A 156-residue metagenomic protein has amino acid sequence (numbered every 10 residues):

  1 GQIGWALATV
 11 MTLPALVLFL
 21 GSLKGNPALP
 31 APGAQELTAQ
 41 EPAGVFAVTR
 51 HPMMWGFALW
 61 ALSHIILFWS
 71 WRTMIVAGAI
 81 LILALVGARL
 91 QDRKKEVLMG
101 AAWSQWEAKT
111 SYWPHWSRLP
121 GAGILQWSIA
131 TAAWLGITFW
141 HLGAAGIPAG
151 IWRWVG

Functional and structural regions predicted by a protein language model:
G1-E41: Portal/gating segments that form or line small-molecule/metal binding sites
Q2-L13, V48, W71-M74, S128: Alpha-helical transmembrane segments of integral membrane proteins
L18-G21, V45, L59, A79: Short, contiguous, well-ordered secondary-structure segments
E41-P52: Short, amphipathic, aromatic/basic-enriched membrane-interface segments that mark the entry/exit of transmembrane
R50-G156: Hydrophobic transmembrane alpha-helices
